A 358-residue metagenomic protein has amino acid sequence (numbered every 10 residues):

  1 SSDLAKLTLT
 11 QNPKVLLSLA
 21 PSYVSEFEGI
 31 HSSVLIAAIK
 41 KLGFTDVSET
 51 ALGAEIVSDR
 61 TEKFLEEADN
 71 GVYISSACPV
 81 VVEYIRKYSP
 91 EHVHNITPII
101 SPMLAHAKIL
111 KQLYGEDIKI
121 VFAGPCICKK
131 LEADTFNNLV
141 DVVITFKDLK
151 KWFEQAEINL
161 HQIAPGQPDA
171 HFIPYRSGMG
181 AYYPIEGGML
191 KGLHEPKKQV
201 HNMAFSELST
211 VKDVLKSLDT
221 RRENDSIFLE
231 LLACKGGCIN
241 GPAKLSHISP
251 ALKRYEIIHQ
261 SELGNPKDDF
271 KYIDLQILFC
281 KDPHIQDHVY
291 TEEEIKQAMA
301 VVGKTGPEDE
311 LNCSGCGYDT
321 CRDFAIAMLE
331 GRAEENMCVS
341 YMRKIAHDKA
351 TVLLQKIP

Functional and structural regions predicted by a protein language model:
D3-S314, D319-L354: Iron-sulfur-associated redox domains of electron-transfer enzymes in respiratory and anaerobic energy metabolism
K356-P358: Long, leucine- and charge-enriched amphipathic alpha-helices that form heptad-repeat coiled-coil/leucine-zipper-like
